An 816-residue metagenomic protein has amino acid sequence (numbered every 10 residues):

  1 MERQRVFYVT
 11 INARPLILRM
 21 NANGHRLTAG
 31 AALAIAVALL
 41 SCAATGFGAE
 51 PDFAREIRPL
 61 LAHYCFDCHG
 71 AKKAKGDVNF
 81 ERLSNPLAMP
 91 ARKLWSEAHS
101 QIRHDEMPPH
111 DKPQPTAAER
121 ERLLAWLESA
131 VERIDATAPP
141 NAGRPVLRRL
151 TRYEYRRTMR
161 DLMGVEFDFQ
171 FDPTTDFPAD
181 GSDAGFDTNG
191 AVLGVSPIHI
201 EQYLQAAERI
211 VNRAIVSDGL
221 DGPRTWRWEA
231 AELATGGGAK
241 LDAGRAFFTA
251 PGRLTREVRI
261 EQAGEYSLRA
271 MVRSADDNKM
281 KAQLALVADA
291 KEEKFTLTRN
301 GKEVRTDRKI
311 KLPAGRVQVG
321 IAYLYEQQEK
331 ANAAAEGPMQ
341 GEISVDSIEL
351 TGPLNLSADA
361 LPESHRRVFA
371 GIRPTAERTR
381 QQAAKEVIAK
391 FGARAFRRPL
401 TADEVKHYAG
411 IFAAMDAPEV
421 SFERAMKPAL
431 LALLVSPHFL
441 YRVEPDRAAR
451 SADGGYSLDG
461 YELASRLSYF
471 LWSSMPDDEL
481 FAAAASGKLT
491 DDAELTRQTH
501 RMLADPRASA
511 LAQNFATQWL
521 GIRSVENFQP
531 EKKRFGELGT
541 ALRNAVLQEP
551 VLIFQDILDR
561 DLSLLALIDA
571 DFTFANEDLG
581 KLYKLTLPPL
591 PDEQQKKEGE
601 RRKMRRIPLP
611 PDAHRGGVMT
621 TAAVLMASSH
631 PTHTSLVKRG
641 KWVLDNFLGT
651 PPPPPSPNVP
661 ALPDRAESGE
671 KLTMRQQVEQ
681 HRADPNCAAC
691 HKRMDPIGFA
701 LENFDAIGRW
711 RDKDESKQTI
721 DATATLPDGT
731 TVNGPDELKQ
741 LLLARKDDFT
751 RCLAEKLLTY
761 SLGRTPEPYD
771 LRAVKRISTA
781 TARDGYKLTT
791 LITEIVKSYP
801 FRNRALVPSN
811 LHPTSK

Functional and structural regions predicted by a protein language model:
P15-R26: Short, low-complexity, charge-dense intrinsically disordered segments
G30-A43: Bacterial N-terminal signal peptides
G46-W226, A322-Q328, A335-P374, K385 (+15 more regions): Aromatic- and Gly/Pro-enriched helix-to-coil junctions and flexible linker segments
G48-E97, H104, D111-A117, L312-P313 (+7 more regions): Sequence context surrounding c-type heme c attachment/ligation sites in exported
W126, V146, E154, T158 (+14 more regions): Extended surface/linker regions that mediate inter-domain or inter-protein docking in multi-component redox
R273, K279-Q340: Beta-strand-rich ligand-recognition modules
F422, L440-S465, P476-L558, D728 (+4 more regions): Long, ordered, helix-rich scaffold segments
